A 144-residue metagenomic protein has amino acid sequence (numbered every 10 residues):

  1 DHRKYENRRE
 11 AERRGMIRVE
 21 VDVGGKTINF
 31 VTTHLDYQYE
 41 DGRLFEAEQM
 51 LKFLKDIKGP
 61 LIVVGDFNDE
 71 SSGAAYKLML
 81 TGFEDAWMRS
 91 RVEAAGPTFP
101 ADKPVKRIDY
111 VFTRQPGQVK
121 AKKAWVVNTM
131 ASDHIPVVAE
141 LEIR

Functional and structural regions predicted by a protein language model:
D1-T27, W125-V127: Structured beta-strand-rich core segments of catalytic domains in phosphoester-bond hydrolases
H2-R3, T32-D36, V64-N68, R89-S90 (+1 more regions): Active-site-proximal beta-strand/loop segments in catalytic clefts of secreted hydrolases
N7-R8, Q38-D41: Short, flexible loop segments at the rims of nucleotide/cofactor-binding pockets, characterized by
R8-E12, K58, N68-P136: Active site of divalent-metal-dependent phosphoester/diester hydrolases
M16-E20, T32, Y110-V111, P136-V138: Conserved hydrophobic/aromatic beta-strand scaffold that supports enzyme active sites
M16-V31, E40-F67, G73-M79: His/acidic metal-ligating clusters that form di-metal
V19-G24, R114-Q115, S132, A139-R144: Active-site beta-strand termini and strand-to-loop segments that position acidic
D36-Y37, V127: Short, surface-exposed beta-strand-loop junctions and turns on beta-sheet-rich folds
